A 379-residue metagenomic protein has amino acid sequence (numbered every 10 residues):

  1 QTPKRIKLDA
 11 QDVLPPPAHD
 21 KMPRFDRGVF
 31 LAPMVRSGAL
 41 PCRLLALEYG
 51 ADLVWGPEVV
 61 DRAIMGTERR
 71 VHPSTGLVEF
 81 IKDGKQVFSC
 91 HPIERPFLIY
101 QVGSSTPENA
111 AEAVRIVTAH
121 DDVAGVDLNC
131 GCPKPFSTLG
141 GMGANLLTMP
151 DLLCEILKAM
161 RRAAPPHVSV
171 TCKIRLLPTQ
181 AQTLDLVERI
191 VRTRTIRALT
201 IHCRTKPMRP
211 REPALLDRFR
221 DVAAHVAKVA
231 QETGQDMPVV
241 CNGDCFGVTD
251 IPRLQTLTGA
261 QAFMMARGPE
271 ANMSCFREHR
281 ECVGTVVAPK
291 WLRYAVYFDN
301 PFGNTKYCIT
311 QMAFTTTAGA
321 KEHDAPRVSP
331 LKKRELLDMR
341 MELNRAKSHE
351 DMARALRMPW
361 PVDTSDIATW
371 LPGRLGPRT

Functional and structural regions predicted by a protein language model:
Q1-D26, F30, V35, L40-P41 (+7 more regions): Alpha/beta catalytic cores of nucleotide-metabolism and tRNA/nucleoside-modifying enzymes
K7-P23, R36-H120: Glycine-rich, positively charged N-terminal anion/phosphate-binding segment
F25-G38, P96-A110, L146-L147, T171-T183: Active-site mouth loops of central-metabolism enzymes
M34-R36, V59-D61, G103-S105, G131-P133 (+4 more regions): Active-site beta-loop-alpha junctions enriched in small/polar residues
W55, I99-Q101, D127, T200 (+1 more regions): Conserved beta-strand positions in the central sheet of alpha/beta enzyme cores
M65-R70, T138-G141, R211-P213, P252-L254 (+1 more regions): Short secondary-structure transition/capping segments
A111-M142, L146, P150-V239: Alpha/beta enzyme core
